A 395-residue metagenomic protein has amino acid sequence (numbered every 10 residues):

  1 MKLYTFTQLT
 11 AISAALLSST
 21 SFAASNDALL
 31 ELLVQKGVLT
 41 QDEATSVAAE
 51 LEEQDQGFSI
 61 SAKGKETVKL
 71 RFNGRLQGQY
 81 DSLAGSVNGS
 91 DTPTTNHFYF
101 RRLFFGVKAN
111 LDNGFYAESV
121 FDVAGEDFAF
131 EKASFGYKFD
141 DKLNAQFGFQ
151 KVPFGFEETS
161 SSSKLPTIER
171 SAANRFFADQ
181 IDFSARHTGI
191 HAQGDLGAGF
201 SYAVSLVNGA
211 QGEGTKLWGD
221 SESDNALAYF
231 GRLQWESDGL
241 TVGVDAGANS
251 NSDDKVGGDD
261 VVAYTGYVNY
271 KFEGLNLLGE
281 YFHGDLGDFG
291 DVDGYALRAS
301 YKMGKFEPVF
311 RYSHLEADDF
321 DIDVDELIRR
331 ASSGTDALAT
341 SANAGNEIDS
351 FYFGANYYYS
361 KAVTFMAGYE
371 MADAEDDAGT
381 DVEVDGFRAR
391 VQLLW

Functional and structural regions predicted by a protein language model:
M1-L9: Bacterial N-terminal signal peptides that target proteins for export
S13-L16, T20-Q77: N-terminal periplasmic/intermembrane-space "pro-region" immediately following the signal or transit peptide
F58-G212, N225-V242, Y295-F320: Outer membrane beta-barrel
A84, D91-T92, A133-K138, F149 (+3 more regions): Outer-membrane beta-barrel pore domains
L217-E222: Active-site cleft segment of glycoside hydrolase catalytic domains centered on the general acid/base Glu
